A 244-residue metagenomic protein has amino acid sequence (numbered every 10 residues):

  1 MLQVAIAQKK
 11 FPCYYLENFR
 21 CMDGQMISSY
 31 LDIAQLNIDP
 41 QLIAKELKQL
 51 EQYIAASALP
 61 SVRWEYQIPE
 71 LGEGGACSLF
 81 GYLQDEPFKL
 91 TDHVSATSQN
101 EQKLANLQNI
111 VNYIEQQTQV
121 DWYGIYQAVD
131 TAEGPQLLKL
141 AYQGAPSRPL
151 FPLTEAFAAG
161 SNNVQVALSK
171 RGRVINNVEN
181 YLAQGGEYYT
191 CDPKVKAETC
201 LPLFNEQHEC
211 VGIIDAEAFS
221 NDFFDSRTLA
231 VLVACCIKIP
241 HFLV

Functional and structural regions predicted by a protein language model:
L2-Y142: Intrinsically disordered, low-complexity terminal regulatory regions
D23, I27-S28, D32-A44, E51 (+1 more regions): Juxtadomain coupling helices with adjacent low-complexity linkers
Q117, T190-V195: Short loop/turn motifs at secondary-structure junctions and domain boundaries
D121, Y126-G186: Regulatory sensory and allosteric helical modules in signal-transduction proteins and certain transcription factors
W122, C200, I213: Short hydrophobic/aromatic beta-strand element in the GNAT-like acyltransferase core that lines or flanks the acyl-donor
Q165-S169, K194, E206, P240-L243: Feature detects long, helix-prone N-terminal segments enriched in hydrophobes
A197-N205: A short, aliphatic-rich beta-strand micro-motif
F204-A218: Sensory-domain boundary capping and coupling elements
